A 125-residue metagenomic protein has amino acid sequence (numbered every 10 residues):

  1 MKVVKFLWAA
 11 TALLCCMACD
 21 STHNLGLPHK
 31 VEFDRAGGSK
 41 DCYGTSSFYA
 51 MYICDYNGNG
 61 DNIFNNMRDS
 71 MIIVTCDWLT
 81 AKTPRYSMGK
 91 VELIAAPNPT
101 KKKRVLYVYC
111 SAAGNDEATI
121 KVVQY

Functional and structural regions predicted by a protein language model:
M1-W8: Bacterial N-terminal signal peptides that target proteins for export
C15-A18: C-terminal motif of bacterial Sec signal peptides marking the signal peptidase cleavage site
D20-G26: Bacterial lipoprotein signal-peptidase II cleavage site
P28-S46: Post-signal peptide N-terminal segment of mature Sec-exported envelope proteins
G44-E92: Surface-exposed binding patches on compact interaction domains or structured appendages
M88, I94-A95, V105-Y109: Ligand-binding face of N-terminal immunoglobulin V-set domains in extracellular IgSF glycoproteins
V91, G114-Y125: C-terminal edge beta-strand
T100-G114: A short beta-strand micro-motif common to beta-rich folds, especially ectodomain repeats
